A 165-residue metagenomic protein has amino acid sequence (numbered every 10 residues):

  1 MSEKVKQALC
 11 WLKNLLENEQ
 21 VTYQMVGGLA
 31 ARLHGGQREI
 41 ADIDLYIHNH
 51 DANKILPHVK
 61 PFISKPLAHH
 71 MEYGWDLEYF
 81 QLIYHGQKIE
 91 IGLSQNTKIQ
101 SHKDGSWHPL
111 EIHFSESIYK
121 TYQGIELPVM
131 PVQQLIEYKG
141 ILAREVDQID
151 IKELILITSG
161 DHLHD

Functional and structural regions predicted by a protein language model:
M1-M25, L156-D165: Helical scaffold of the NTase/Pol beta-like nucleotidyltransferase catalytic core
L12-I43, H48-N49, K54-L56, P131: Active-site nucleotide-donor binding segment shared across nucleotidyl transfer reactions
N14, F80, S117-I118: Residue-level detector of beta-strand structural context in well-folded domains
A30-A31, N96-K98, Q134-L135: Short, solvent-exposed loop/turn segments at secondary-structure junctions
A31, I89-I91, L127: Short, isolated positions in well-ordered beta-strands
L56-F62: A short alpha/beta connector and helix-capping loop motif
S64-Q100: Conserved catalytic core of two-metal-ion nucleotidyltransferases
K103-D165: Catalytic cores of NTP-dependent nucleotidyl/adenyl transfer enzymes across multiple folds
